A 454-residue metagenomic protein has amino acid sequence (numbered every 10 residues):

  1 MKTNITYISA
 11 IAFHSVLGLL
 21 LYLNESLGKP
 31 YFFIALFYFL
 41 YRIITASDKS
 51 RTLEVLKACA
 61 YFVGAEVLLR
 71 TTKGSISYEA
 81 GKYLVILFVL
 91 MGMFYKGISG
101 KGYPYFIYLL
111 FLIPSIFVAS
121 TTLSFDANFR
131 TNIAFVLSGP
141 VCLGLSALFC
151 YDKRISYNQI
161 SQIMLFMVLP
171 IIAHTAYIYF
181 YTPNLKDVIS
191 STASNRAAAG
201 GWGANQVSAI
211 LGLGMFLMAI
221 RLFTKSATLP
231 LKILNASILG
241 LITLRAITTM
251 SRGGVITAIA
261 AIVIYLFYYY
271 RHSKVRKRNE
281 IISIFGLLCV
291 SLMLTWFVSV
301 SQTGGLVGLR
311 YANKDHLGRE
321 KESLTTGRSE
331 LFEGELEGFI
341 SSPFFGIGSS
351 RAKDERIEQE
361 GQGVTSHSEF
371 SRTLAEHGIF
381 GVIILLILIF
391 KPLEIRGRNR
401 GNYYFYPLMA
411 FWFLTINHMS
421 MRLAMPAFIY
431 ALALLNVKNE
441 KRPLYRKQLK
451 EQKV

Functional and structural regions predicted by a protein language model:
M1-Y95, S115-T121, F411-F413: N-terminal signal-anchor transmembrane segment
L19-F32, T71-E79, T131-F135, G201-S208 (+4 more regions): Helix-loop-helix junctions and helix-breaking kinks within/between transmembrane helices of multi-pass membrane
R42, F405-L414, S420-V454: Transmembrane alpha-helices of multi-pass inner-membrane enzymes
S77-M91, G102-T121, F125-D152, L165-V168 (+1 more regions): Aromatic-anchored transmembrane helix interface
L145-S146, Q159-I189, W202-R271: Alpha-helical transmembrane segments of multi-pass inner-membrane proteins
N195-A197, K277-I284, L294-E330, D354-I357: Flexible juxtamembrane loops connecting transmembrane helices in multi-pass membrane enzymes that build or modify
V263, A375-T415: Hydrophobic transmembrane alpha-helices and their immediate junctions
N313-H377: Long extracytoplasmic/lumenal interhelical loops at the membrane interface of multi-pass membrane proteins
